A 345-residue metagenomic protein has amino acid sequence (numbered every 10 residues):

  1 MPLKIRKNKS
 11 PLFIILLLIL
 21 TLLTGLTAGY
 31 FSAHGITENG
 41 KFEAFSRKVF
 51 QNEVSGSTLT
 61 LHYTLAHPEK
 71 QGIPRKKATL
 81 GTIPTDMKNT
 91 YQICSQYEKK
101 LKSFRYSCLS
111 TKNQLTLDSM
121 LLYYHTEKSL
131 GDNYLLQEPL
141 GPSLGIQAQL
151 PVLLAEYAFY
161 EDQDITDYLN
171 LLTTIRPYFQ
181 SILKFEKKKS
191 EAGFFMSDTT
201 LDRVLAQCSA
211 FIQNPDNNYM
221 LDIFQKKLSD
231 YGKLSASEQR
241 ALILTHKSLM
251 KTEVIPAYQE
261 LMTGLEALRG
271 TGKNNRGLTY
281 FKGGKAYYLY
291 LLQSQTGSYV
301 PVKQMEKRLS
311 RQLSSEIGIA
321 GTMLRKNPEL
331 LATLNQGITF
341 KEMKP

Functional and structural regions predicted by a protein language model:
P2-P345: N-terminal maturation segment of proteins
